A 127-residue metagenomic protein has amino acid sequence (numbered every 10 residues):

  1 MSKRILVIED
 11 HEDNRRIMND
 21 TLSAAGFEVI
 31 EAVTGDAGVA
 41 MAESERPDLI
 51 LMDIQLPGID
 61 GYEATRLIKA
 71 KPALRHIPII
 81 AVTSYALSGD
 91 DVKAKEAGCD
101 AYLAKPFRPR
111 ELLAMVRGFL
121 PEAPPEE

Functional and structural regions predicted by a protein language model:
E9: Conserved acidic carboxylate
R16-A24: Charged docking surfaces used in two-component/phosphorelay signaling
G26-V33, M41: Short hydrophobic/Thr-rich beta-strand motif most characteristic of the beta2 strand and flanking loop of CheY-like
E45-L51, L56: Active-site beta3 strand of CheY-like receiver
P57, R75, L87, K105-P106: The feature encodes the CheY-like receiver
F107-V116: C-terminal output helix
